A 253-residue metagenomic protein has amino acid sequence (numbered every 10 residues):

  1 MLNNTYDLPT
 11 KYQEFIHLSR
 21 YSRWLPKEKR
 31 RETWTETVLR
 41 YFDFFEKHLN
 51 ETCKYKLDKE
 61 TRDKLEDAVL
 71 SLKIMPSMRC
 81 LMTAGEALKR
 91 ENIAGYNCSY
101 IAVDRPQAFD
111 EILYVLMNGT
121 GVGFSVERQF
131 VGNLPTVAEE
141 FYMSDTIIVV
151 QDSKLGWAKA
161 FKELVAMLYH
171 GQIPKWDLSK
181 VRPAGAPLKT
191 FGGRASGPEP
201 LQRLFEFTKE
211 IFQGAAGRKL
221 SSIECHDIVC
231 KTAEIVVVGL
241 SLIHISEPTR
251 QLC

Functional and structural regions predicted by a protein language model:
M1-S246, R250: Extended catalytic cores of very large enzyme megasubunits
